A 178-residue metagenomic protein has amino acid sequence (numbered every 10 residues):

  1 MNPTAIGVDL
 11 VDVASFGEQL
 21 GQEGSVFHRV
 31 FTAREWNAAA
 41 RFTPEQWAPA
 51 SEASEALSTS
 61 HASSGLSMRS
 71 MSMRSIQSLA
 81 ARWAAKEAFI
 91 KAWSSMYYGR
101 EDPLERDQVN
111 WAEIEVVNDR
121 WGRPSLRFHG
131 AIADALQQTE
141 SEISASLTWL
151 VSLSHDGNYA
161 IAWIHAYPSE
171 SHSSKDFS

Functional and structural regions predicted by a protein language model:
M1-S178: Core catalytic alpha/beta fold that binds nucleotide/phospho-ligands
